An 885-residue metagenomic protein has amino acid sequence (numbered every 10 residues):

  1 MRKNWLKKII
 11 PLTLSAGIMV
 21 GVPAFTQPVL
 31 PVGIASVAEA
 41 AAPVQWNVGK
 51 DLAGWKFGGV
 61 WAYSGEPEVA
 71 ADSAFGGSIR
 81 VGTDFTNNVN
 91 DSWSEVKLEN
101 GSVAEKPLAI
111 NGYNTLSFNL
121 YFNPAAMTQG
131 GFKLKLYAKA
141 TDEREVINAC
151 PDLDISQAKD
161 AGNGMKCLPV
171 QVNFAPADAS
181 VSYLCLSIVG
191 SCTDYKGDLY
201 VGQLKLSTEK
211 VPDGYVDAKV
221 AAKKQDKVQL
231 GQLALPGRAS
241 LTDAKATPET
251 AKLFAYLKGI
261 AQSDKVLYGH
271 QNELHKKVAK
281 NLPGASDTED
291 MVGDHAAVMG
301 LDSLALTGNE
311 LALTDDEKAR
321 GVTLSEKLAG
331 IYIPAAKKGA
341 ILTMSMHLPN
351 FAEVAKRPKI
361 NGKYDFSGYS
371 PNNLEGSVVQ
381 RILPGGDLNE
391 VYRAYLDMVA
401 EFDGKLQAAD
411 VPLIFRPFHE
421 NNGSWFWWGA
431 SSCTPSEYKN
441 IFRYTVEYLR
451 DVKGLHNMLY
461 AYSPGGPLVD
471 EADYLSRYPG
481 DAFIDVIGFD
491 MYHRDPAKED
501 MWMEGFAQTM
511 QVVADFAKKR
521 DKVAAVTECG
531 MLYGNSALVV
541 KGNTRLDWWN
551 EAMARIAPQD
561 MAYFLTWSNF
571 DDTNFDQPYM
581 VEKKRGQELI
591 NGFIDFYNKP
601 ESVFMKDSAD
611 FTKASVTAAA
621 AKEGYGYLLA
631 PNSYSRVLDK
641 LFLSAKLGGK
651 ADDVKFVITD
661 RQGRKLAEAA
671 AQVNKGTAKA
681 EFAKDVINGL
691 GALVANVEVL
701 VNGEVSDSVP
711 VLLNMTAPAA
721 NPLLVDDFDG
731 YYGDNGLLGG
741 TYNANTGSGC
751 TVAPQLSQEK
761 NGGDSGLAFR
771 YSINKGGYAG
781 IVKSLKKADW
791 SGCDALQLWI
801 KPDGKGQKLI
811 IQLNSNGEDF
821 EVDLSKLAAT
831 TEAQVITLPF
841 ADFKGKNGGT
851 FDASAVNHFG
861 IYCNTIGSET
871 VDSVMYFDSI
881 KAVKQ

Functional and structural regions predicted by a protein language model:
V20-A41: Sec-dependent signal peptide cleavage junction
E39-G54, T208-V322, D595, E601-S602 (+4 more regions): N-terminal module-boundary/linker segments of secreted carbohydrate-active enzymes
A41-Q232, G624-R664, A670-N674, K679-E698 (+1 more regions): Beta-rich carbohydrate-recognition modules and glycan-binding surfaces
Q271, R416-F418, F442-A472, K522-G534 (+1 more regions): Aromatic-lined carbohydrate-recognition surfaces of secreted/lumenal glycan-active proteins
Q271-N272, K522-K622: Substrate-binding cleft of secreted/luminal carbohydrate-active enzymes
A279-T288, E326-A329, E401, G466-P479 (+4 more regions): Alpha-helical scaffolding within the catalytic cores of extracellular/periplasmic polymer-degrading hydrolases
L301, Y474-M503, W567: Aromatic- and acid-rich polysaccharide-binding/catalytic face of secreted or lumenal carbohydrate-active enzymes
E310-L455: Substrate-binding cleft of extracellular glycoside hydrolase catalytic domains
